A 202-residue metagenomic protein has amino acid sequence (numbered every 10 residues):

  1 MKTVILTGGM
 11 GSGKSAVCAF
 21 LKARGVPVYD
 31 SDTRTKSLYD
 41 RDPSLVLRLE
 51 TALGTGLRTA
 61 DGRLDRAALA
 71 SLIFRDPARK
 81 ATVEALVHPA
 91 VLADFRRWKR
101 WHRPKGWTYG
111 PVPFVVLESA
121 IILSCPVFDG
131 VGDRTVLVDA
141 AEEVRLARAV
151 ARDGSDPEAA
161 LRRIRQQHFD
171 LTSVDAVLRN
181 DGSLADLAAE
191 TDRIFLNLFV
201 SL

Functional and structural regions predicted by a protein language model:
M1-L64, D192, L196-L202: Glycine-rich phosphate-binding loop of ATP-dependent small-molecule kinases
F20, R24, V46-E50, L92 (+3 more regions): An amphipathic alpha-helix signature
R24, L53, G130-G132, S173: Short, structured coil segments at secondary-structure junctions
P27, T33, R134, D175-A176: Well-ordered beta-strand positions
D32, V83, V116, L178 (+1 more regions): Residue-level signal for inorganic ion chemistry
T33-P113: ATP-dependent small-molecule kinase phosphotransfer cores that center on conserved nucleotide phosphate-binding segments
F95-R97, S124-G130, A151-L202: Small-molecule kinase domains that catalyze NTP-dependent phosphoryl transfer to phosphate-bearing small molecules
R96-P111, V115-R148: ATP-dependent NMP and nucleoside kinases share a basic, alpha-helical "lid"
